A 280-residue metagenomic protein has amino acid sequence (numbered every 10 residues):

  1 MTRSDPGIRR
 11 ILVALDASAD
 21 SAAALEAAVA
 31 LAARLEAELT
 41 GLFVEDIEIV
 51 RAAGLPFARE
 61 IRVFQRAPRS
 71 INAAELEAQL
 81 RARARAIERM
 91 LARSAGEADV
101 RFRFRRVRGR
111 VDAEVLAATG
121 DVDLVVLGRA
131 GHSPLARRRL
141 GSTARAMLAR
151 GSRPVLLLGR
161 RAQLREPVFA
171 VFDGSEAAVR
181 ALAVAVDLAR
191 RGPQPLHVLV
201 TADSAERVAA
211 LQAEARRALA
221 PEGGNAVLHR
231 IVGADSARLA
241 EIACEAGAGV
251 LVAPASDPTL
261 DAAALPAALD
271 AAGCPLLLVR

Functional and structural regions predicted by a protein language model:
T2-R69, Q163-I231, A248, A271 (+1 more regions): Small/aliphatic-rich secondary-structure junction motif
G7, S21-A27, F104, R110-Q163 (+1 more regions): Gly/Ser-rich helix-loop-strand patches that form or flank binding pockets for ribonucleotide-derived cofactors
A32, A95, T119, L148 (+4 more regions): A generic structural signal for well-ordered alpha-helical segments
P68-A78: Short glycine/proline- and acidic residue-enriched helix-loop micro-motifs that form flexible lids or anion-recognition
L76-R83, V107: Active-site beta->alpha loop and helix N-cap motifs at the rims of alpha/beta catalytic domains
A95-R103, A220-V227: A short helix-to-beta-strand connector/capping loop
G109-D112, I231-A237: Conserved active-site histidine-acidic residue motif and adjacent donor-binding/catalytic loop of glycosyltransferases
